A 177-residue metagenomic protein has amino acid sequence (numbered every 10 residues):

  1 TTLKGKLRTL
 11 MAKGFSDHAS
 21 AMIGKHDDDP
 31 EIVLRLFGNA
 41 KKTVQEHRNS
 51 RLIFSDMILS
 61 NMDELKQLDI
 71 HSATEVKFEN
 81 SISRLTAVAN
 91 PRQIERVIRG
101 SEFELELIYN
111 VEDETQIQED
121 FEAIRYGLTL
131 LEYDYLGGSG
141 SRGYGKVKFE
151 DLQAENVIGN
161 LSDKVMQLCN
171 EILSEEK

Functional and structural regions predicted by a protein language model:
T1-I82, T86, N90-K177: RNA-binding basic/glycine-rich loop and surface signature characteristic of RAMP-family CRISPR effectors
